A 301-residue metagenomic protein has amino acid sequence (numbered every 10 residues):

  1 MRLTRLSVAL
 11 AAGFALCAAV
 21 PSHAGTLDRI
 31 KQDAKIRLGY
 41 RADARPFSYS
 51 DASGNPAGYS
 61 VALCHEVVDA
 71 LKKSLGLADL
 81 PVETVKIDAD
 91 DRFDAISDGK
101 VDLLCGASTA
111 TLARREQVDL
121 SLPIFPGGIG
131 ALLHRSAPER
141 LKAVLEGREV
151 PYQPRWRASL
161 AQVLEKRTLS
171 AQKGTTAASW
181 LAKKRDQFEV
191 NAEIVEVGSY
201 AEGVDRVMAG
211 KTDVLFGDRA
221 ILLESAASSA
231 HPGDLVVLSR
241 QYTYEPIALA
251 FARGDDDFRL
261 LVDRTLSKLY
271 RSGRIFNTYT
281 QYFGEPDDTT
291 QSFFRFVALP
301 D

Functional and structural regions predicted by a protein language model:
S7-A18: Bacterial N-terminal signal peptides
A24-E116, E196: Extracytoplasmic small-molecule ligand-binding "clamshell" domains of the periplasmic binding protein/Venus flytrap
L27, A62-L71, R135-A158, L164-T168 (+1 more regions): Extended ligand-binding regions for polar small-molecule ligands
Y40-A44, V85-D90, G99-T111, H134-R135 (+5 more regions): Beta->alpha turn/N-cap motifs
A42-D43, F125-L133, A137-R140, R219-A220 (+2 more regions): Periplasmic-binding protein-like
A52, H65-L80, S136-V150, R157-K166 (+2 more regions): Ligand-binding cleft/hinge of the Venus flytrap
H65, L77-A161, G233-Q241, A298-L299: Acidic, polar ligand-binding/catalytic clefts
D91, C105-Q117, W180-Q187, A201 (+1 more regions): A ligand-binding cleft/hinge motif common to bilobed small-molecule-binding domains
